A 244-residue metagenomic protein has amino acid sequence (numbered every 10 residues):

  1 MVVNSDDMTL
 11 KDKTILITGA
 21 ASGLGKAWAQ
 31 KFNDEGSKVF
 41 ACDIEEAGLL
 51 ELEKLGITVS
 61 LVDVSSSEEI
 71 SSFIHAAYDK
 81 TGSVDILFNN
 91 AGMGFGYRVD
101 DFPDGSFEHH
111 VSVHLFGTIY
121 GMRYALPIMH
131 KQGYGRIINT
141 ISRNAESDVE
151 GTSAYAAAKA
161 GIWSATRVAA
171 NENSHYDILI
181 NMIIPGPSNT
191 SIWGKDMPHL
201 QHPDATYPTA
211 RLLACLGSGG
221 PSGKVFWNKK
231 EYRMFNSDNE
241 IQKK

Functional and structural regions predicted by a protein language model:
A21-S22: Conserved glycine-rich cofactor-binding loop
W28, S147, V168-I178: Active-site-adjacent segment of SDR/Rossmann-fold oxidoreductases
R98-V99, P103-E108: Substrate-binding pocket helix/loop in short-chain dehydrogenase/reductase
D100, S147-S153: Active-site loop immediately N-terminal to the catalytic Tyr-X3-Lys motif of short-chain dehydrogenase/reductase
M122, A158: Active-site helix of classical SDR
S142: Residue(s) in the substrate-gating loop at a strand-loop-helix junction that position the organic substrate next
H175-Y176, M182-I183, M197-K243: C-terminal helical subdomain
